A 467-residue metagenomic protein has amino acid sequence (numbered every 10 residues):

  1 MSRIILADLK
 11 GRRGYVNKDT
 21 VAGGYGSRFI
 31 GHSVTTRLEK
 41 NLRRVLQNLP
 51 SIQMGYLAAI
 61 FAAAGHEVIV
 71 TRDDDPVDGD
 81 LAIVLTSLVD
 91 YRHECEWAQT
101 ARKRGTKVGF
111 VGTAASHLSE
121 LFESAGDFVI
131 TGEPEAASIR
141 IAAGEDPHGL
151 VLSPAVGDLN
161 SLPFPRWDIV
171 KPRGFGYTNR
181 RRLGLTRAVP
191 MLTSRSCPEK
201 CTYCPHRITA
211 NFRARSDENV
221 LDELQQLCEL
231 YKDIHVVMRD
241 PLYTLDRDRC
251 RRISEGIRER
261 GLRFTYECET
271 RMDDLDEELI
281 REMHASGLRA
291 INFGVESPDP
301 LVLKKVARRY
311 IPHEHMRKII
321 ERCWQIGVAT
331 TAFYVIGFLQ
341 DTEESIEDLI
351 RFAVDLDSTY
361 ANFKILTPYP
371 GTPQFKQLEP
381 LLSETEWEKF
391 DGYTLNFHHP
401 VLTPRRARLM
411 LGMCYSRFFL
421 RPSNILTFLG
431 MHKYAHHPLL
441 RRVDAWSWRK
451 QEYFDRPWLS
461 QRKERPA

Functional and structural regions predicted by a protein language model:
M1-I30, G65-V70, P373-E379, S383-E388 (+1 more regions): Radical SAM enzyme core and accessory elements
S2-K232: Acidic, low-complexity intrinsically disordered segments
R13-V16, H117-E120, E199, R247-D248 (+6 more regions): Flexible glycine/acidic-rich beta-alpha junction loops that bind and position SAM and/or redox cofactors in anaerobic
L57-E67, L230-Y231, R260, I319-T330 (+2 more regions): A structural motif corresponding to the C-terminal end of an alpha-helix and its immediate exit/capping segment
E67, K107, R289, A329 (+1 more regions): Residue-level detector of anion-binding/catalytic polar loops
S119-S124, L279, Q340-D355: Catalytic cores of alpha/beta
W167-F333, R351: Radical SAM [4Fe-4S] cluster-binding motif and immediate context
